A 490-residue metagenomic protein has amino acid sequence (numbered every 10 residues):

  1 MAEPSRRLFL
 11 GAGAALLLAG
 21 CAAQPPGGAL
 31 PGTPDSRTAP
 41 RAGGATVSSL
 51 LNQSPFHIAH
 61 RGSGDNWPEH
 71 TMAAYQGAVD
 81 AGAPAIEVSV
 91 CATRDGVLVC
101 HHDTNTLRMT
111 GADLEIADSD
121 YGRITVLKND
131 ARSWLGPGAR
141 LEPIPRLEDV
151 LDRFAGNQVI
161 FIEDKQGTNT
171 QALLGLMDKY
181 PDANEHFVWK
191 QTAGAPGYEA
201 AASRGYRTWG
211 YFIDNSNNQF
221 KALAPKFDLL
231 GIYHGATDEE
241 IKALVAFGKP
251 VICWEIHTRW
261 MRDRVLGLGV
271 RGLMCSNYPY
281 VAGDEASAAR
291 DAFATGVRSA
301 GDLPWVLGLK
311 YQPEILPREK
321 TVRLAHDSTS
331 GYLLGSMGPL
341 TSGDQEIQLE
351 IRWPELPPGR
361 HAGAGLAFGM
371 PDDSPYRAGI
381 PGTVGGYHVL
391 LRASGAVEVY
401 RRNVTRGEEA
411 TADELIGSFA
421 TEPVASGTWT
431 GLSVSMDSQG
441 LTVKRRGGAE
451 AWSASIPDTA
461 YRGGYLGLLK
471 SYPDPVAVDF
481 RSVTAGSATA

Functional and structural regions predicted by a protein language model:
A2, L8-P26: N-terminal export signals
R41, H102-G205, Q345: Metal-dependent phosphodiesterase/phospholipase catalytic core, i.e., the His/Asp/Glu-rich active-site region
W134-L141, W209-Q312: C-terminal active-site rim and adjoining tail of enzyme catalytic domains
Y311-G331: Short carbohydrate-recognition loop motifs
D327-V399: Secretory/extracellular carbohydrate-interaction modules and structurally similar beta-sandwich "look-alikes"
L349, T428-M436, L441-V443: Short tryptophan-centered beta-strand motifs in secreted/extracellular beta-sheet-rich domains of glycan-recognition
T405-G431: Short, aromatic/His-centered strand-loop micro-motif at the edge of beta-sheets
A454-A477: Flexible glycan-contacting loops in extracellular carbohydrate-active proteins
